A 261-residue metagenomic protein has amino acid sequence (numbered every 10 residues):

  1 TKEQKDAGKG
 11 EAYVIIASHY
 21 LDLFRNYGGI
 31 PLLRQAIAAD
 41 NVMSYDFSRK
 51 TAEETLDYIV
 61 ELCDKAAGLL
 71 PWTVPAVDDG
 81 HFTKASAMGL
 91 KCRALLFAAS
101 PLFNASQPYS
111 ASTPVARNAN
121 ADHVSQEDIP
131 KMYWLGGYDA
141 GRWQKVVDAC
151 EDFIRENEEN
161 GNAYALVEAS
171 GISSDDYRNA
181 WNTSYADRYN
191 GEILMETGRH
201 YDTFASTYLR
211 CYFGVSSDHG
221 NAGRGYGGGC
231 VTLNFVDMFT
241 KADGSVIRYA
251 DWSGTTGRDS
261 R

Functional and structural regions predicted by a protein language model:
T1-K84, R93-L135: Aromatic-anchored glycine-rich loop motif in surface-exposed flexible loops
I30, K84-A85, R93-R261: An aromatic- and glycine-enriched ligand-binding surface/loop that stacks and positions planar moieties
